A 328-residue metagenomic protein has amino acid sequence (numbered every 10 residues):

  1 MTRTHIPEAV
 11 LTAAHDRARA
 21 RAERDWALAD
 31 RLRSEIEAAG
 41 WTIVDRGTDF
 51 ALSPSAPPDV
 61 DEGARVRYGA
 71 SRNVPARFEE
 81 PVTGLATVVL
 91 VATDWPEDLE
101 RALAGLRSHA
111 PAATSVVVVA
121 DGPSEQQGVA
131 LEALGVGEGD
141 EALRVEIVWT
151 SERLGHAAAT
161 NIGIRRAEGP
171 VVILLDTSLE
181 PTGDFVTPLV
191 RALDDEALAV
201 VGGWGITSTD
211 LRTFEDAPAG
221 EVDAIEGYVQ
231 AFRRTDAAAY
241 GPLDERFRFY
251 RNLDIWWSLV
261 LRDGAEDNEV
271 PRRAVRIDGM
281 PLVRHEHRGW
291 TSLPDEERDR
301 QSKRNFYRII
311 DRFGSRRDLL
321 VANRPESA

Functional and structural regions predicted by a protein language model:
R67-V82, A86, A199-G203, T207-T209 (+3 more regions): C-terminal, non-catalytic tails of nucleotide-sugar-dependent glycosyltransferases
A104-A113: Short, acidic, metal-binding catalytic loop of nucleotide-sugar glycosyltransferases
A120-L131, L179: A conserved acidic beta->alpha catalytic loop
T150-A167, D216: Glycine-rich, basic loop-to-helix element that forms the pyrophosphate-binding segment of sugar-nucleotide handling
A157, T213-T235, R248-Y250: A recurrent flexible, glycine/aromatic-enriched loop bordering the glycosyltransferase active site that acts as
V172: Short aromatic/hydrophobic "clamp" motif used to bind/position activated sugar donors
E180-E215: Conserved donor NDP-sugar-binding/catalytic core segment of glycosyltransferases
P188, V229-Q230, D236-G241, R246-M280: A short, conserved alpha-helix in the catalytic core of glycosyltransferases
